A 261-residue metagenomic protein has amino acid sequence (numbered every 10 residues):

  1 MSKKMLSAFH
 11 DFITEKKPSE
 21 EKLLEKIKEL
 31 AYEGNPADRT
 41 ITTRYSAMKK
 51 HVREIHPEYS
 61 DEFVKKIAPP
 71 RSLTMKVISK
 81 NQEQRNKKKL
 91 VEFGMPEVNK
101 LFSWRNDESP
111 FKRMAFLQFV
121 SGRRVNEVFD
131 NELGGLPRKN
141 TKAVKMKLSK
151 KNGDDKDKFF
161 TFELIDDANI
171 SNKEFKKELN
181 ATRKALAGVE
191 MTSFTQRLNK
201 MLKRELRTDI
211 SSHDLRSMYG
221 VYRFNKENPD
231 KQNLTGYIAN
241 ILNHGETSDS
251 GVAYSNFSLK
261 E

Functional and structural regions predicted by a protein language model:
M1-R71, D214: Non-catalytic DNA-binding core/recognition domains of DNA-processing enzymes
P36, T40, Y59, G135-R138 (+1 more regions): Short, basic interhelical loop/turn and adjoining N-cap of the next helix at nucleic-acid- or acidic-partner-contacting
S60-N99: Flexible interdomain linker/hinge and immediately adjacent N-terminus of the catalytic tyrosine-recombinase domain
F93-V125: Basic, Lys/Arg- and aromatic-enriched nucleic-acid-binding interface segment
V128, S212-P229, I238-A239, T247: Short, basic/aromatic-rich helical patch in the C-terminal catalytic core of site-specific tyrosine
D130-K173, K177: Conserved tyrosine-mediated DNA breakage-rejoining catalytic core shared by Y-recombinases
I165-Y219, F224: Active-site/catalytic core of tyrosine-dependent DNA strand-transfer enzymes
P229-F257: Short, polar N-cap/turn motifs at the start of nucleic acid-interacting alpha helices
